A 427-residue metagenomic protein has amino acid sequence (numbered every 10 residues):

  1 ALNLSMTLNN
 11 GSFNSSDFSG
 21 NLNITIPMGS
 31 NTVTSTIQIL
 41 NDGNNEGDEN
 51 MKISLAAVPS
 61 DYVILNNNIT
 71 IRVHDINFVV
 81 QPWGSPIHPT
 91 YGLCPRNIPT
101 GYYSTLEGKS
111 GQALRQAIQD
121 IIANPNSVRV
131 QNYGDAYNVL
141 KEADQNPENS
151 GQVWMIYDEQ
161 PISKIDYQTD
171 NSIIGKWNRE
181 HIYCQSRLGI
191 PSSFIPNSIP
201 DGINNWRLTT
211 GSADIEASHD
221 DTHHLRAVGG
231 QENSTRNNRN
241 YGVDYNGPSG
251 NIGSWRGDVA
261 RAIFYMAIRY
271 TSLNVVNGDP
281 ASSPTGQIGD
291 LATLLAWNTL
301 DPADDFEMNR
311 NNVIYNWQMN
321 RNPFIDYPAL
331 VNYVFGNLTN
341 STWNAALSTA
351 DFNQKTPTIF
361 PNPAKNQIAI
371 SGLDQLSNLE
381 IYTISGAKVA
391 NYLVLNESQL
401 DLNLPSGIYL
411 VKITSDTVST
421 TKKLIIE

Functional and structural regions predicted by a protein language model:
A1-V79: Short boundary segments that mark the start of a structured unit
S60-D61, T70-C94, G336-K355: Low-complexity, Pro/Thr/Ser/Gly/Ala-rich linker/spacer regions in secreted, extracellular modular proteins
F78-S163: N-terminal module-boundary/linker segments of secreted carbohydrate-active enzymes
I156-Q168, G336, W343-N344: Long, His/Glu/Asp-enriched segments that create or flank divalent metal/ion-associated functional microenvironments
N171-A345: Domain-level detector of nuclease and nuclease-like folds in predominantly extracellular/periplasmic contexts
A350-E427: C-terminal outer-membrane/trafficking sorting elements
